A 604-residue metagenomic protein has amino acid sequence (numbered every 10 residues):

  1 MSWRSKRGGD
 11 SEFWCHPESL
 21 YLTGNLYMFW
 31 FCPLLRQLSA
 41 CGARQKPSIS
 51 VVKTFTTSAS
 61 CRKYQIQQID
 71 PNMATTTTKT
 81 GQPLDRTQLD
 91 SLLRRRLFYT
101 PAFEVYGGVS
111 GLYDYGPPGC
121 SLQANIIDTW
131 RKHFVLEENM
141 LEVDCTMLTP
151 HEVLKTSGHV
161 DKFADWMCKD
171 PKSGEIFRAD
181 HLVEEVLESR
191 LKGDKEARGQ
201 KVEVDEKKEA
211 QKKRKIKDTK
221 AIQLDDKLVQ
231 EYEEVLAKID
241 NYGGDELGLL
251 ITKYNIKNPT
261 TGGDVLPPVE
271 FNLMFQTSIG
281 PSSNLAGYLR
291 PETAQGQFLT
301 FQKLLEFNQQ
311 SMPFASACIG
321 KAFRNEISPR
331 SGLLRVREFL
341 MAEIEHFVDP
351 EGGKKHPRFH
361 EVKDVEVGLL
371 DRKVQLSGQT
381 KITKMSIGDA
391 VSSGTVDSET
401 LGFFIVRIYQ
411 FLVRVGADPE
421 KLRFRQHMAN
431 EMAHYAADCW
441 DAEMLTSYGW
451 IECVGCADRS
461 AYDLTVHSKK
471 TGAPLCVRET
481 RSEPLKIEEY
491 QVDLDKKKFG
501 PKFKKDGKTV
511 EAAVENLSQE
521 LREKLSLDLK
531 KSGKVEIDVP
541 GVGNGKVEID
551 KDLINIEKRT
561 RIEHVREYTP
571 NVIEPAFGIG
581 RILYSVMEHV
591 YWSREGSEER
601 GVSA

Functional and structural regions predicted by a protein language model:
M1, E12, L26-W30, P71 (+3 more regions): Short, low-complexity intrinsically disordered segments
S2, L26-N72: N-terminal mitochondrial targeting presequence
R4-G9: Intrinsically disordered, glycine-rich low-complexity segments
S11-P17, L22, L26, Q65: Short hydrophobic targeting helices and cationic amphipathic motifs that mediate membrane/organellar targeting
A74-A604: TRNA-recognition modules of translation machinery and tRNA-sensing kinases, especially anticodon-binding
